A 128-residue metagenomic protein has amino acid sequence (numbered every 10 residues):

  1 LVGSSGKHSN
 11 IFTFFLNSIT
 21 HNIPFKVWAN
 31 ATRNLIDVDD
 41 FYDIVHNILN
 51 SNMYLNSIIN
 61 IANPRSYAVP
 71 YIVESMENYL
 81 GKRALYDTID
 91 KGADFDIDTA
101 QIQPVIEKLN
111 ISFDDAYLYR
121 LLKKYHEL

Functional and structural regions predicted by a protein language model:
L1-R33, V38: NAD(P)-dependent short-chain dehydrogenase/reductase
N10, Y67-V69, D87-I106, I111-Y117: Active-site loop of classical SDR/Rossmann-like NAD(P)-dependent oxidoreductases, centered on the catalytic Tyr-X3-Lys
I11-F15, I19, I44, A116-L121: Conserved short hydrophobic patches within well-ordered secondary structure
F15, H21-I23, I44-N47, S51-G92: Mid/C-terminal beta-alpha module of Rossmann-like enzyme folds, strongest in SDR-family dehydrogenases/epimerases
W28, A62, Q103: Residue-level detector of conserved, well-ordered beta-strand and adjacent loop positions that form binding/recognition
D39-N50, Y119, K123: Amphipathic alpha-helical segments that line or abut small-molecule/effector binding pockets and mediate allosteric
S112-L128: Amphipathic terminal alpha-helices
